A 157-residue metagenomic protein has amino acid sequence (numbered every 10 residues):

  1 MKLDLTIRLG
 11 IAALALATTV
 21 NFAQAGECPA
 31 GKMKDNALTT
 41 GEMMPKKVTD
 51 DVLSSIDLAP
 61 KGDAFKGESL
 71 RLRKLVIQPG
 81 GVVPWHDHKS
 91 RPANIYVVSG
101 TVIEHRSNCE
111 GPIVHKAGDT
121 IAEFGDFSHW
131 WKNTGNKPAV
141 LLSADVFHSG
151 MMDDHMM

Functional and structural regions predicted by a protein language model:
L3-T6, F22-R71, I113-V114, I121 (+1 more regions): A short, N-terminal "cap"/entry segment at the start of jelly-roll beta-barrel domains of the cupin/DSBH fold
G10-N21: Bacterial N-terminal signal peptides
G67-L72, P92, D126, N136-A139: Extracytoplasmic
I77, R106-D126: Short acidic-glycine-tyrosine-enriched beta hairpin
V83-H88, R106, I113, K132-T134: Short histidine-centered beta-strand/loop micro-motifs that create catalytic or ligand/metal-coordination sites
S90-C109: Glycine- and acidic-residue-biased ligand/ion/polar-headgroup-sensing regions
K116, G125-M151: Ligand-binding loop in jelly-roll beta-barrel domains
